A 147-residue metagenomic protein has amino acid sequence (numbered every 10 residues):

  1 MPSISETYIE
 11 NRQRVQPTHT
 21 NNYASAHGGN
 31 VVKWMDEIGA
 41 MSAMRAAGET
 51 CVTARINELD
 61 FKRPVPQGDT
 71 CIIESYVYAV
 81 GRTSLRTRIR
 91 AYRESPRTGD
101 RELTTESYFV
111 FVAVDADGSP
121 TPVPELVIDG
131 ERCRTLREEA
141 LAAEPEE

Functional and structural regions predicted by a protein language model:
M1, G28-G29, G81, G99: Glycine-centered flexibility motif
P2-V52, V114-E147: Hot-dog-fold acyl-thioester-processing enzymes
E6, A40-I73, Y78-A79, T83-L85 (+1 more regions): Hydrophobic beta-strand-centered segment that forms part of the acyl-chain substrate-binding groove
Q13, A54, L59, I89-A91 (+1 more regions): Preference for bulky hydrophobic residues occupying beta-strand positions in well-ordered beta-sheet regions
P66-Q67, Y78-E147: HotDog/MaoC-like acyl-thioester-processing domains
